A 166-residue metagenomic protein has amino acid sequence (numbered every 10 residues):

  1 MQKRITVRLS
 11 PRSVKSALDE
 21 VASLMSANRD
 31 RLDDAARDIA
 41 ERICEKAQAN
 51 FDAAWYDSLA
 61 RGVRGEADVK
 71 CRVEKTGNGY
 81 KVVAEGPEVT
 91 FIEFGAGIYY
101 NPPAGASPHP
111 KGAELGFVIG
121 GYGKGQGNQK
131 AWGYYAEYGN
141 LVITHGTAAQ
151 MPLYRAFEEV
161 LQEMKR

Functional and structural regions predicted by a protein language model:
M1-V89, A96, Y100-R166: Short, Lys/Arg-rich flexible segments
